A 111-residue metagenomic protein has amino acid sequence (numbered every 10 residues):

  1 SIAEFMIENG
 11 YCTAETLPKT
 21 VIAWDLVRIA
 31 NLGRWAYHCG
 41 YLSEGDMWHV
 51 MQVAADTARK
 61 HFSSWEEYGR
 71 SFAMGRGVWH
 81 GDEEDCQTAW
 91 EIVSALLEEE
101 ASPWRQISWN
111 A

Functional and structural regions predicted by a protein language model:
S1-E44, W48-A111: Polar/charged low-complexity regulatory segments
